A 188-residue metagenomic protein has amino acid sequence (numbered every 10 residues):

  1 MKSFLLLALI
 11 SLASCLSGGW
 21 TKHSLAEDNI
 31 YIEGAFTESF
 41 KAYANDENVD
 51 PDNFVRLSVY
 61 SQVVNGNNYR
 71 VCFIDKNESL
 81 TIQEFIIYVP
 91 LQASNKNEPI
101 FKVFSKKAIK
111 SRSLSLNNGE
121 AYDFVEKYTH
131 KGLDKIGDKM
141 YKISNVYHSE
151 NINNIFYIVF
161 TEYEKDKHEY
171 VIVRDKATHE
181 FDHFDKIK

Functional and structural regions predicted by a protein language model:
K2-C15: Cleavable N-terminal signal peptides of Sec/SRP-targeted secreted and luminal proteins
S14-K188: N- and C-terminal low-complexity/disordered segments
